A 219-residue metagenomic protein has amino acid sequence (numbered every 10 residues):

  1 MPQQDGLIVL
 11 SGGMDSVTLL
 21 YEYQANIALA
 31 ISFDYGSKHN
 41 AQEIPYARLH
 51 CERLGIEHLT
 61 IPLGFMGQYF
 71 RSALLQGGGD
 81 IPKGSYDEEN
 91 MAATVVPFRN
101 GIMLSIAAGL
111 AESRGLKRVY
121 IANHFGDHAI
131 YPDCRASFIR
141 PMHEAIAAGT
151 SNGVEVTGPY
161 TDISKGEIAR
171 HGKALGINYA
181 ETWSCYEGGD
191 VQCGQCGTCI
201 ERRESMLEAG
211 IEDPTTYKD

Functional and structural regions predicted by a protein language model:
M1-G176: ATP-dependent adenylation/nucleotidyltransferase module used to activate substrates
S105, E181-E204: Local cysteine-cluster metal-coordination motifs and their immediate loop/turn environment, predominantly Fe-S cluster
D127, M206-L207: Glycine-rich nucleotide phosphate-binding loop and flanking beta-alpha elements of Rossmann-like dinucleotide-binding
T150, L207-G210: Short amphipathic alpha-helical interaction/hinge segments
G188-G189, A209-D219: Short cysteine/histidine-rich metal-coordination sites, predominantly Zn2+-binding motifs
